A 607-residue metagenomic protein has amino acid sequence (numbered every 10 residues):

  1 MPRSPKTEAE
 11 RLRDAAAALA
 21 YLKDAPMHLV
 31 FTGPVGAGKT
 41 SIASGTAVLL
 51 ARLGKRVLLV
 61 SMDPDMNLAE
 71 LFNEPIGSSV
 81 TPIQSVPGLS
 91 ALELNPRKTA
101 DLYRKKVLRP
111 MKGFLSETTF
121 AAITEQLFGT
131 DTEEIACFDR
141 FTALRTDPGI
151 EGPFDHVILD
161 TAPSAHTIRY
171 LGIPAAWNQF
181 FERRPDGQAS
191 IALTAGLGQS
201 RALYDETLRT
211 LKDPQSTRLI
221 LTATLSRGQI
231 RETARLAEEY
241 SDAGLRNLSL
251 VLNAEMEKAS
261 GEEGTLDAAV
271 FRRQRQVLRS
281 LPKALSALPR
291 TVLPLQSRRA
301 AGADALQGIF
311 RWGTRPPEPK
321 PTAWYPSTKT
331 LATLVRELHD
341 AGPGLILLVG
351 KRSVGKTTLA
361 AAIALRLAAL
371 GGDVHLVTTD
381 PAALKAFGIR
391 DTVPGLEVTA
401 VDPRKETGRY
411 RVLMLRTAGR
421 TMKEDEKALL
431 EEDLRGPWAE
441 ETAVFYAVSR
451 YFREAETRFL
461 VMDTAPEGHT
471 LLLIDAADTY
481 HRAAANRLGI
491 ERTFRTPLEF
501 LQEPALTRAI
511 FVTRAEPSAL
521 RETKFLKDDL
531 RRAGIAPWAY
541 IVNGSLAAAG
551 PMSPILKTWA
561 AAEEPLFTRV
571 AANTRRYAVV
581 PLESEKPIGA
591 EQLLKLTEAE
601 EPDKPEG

Functional and structural regions predicted by a protein language model:
M1-K23, P75, L208-P343, Q502-L506 (+1 more regions): C-terminal lobe/tail of nucleotide-utilizing enzymes
H28, L345: Walker A (P-loop) ATP-phosphate-binding motif of ABC ATPase nucleotide-binding domains
T32-E93, T161, L171-A175, L347-E406 (+1 more regions): Walker A/P-loop NTP-binding active-site region of P-loop NTPases, recognizing the glycine-rich GxxxxGKT/S
L50-L53, I83-S85, T146-G152, L211-Q215 (+6 more regions): Conserved catalytic network of the ASCE P-loop NTPase/AAA+ motor domain
L59, H156, S249, I346 (+4 more regions): Hydrophobic "anchor" residues on beta-strands that sit immediately upstream of conserved functional sites
M66-T132, A382-E432: P-loop NTPase motor core
T81-A91, P153, R246, S286-P289 (+4 more regions): A short helix-to-beta-strand connector/capping loop
K112-T222, S226-R235, T421-S518, E522-F525: Phosphate/Mg2+-binding loops and adjacent switch elements in nucleotide/diphosphate-handling enzyme cores
